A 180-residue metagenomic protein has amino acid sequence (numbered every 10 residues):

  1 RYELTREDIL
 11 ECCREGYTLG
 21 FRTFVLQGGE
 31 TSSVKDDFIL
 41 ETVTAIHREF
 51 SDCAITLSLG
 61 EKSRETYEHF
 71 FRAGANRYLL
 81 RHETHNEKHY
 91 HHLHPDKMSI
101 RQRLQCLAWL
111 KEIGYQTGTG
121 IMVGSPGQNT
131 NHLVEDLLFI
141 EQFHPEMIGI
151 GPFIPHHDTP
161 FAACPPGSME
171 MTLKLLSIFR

Functional and structural regions predicted by a protein language model:
R1, V25-D36, K88-H89, P152-C164: Glycine-rich, proline-tolerant flexible connector loops at the mouths of alpha/beta enzymes
R1-D8: Canonical Radical SAM [4Fe-4S] cluster-binding loop centered on the CxxxCxxC motif and its immediate flanking residues
L4, V34, F38, H94-Q102 (+2 more regions): Alpha-helix N-cap and loop-to-helix initiation/capping positions
L10, T18-F24, K35-M122: Radical SAM/AdoMet-radical enzyme domain recognition
T23, F50, R77, H82 (+2 more regions): Conserved C-terminal portion of the radical SAM core fold that forms the substrate/S-adenosylmethionine-binding
E30-T31, K62, P126: Short, glycine/serine-rich, charged loops/turns that create anion-binding and catalytic segments at active sites
V34-T44, I148-G149, P165-R180: Short, composition-biased local secondary-structure segments
